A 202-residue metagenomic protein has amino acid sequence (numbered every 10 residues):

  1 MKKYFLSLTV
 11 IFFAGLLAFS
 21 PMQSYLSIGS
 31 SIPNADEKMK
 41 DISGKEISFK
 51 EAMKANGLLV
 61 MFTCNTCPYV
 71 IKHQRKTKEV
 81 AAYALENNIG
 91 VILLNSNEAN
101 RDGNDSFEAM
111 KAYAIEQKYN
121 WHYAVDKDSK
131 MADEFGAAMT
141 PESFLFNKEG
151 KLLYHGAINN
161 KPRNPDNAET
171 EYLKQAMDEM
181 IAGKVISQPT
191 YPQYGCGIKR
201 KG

Functional and structural regions predicted by a protein language model:
M1-Y25: Bacterial Sec-dependent N-terminal signal peptides
S20-K50: N-terminal "domain-start" segment that seeds a small globular fold
S48-I71, M177: Short active-site neighborhood of thiol/selenol oxidoreductases, capturing the structured segment around
A55-L58, E86-V91, K118-H122, K148-E149: Loop/turn elements at helix/coil->beta-strand transitions in domains of secreted/extracellular proteins
C64-H73, S143, C196-K199: Short, thiol/selenol-centered motifs that function as redox-active sites or metal-ligating centers
I71-E116, K127-E134: Structural microenvironment flanking redox-active thiols in thiol-disulfide oxidoreductases
K111-N147, L153: Short, internal strand/loop/helix patches that form the active-site neighborhood or redox-interaction surface
N147-G202: Thiol-/selenol-based redox modules, centered on thioredoxin-like and closely related oxidoreductase domains
